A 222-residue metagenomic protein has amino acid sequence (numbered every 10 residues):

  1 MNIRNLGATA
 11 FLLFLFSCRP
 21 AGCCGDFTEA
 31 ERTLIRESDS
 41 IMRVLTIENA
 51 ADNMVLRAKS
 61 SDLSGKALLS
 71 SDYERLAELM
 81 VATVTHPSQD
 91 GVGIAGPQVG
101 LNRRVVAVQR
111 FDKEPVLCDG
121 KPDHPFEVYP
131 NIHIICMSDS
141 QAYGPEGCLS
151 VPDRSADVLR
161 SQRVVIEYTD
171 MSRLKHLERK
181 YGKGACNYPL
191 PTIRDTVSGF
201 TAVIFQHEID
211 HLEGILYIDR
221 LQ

Functional and structural regions predicted by a protein language model:
M1-D26: Bacterial Sec-dependent N-terminal signal peptides
C18-Q222: Positively charged
